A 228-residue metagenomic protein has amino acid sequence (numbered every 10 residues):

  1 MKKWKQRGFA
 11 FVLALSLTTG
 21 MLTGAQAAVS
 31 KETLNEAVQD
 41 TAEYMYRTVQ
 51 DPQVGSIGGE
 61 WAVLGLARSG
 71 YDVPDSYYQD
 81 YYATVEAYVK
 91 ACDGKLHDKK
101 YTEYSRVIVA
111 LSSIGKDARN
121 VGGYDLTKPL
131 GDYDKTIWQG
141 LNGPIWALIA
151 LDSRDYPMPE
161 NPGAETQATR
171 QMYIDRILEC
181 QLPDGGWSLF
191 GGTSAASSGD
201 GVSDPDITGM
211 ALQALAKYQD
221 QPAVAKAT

Functional and structural regions predicted by a protein language model:
M1-F11: Bacterial N-terminal signal peptides that target proteins for export
V12-G20: Bacterial N-terminal signal peptides
T19-T33: Sec-dependent signal peptide cleavage junction
V29-M45: Short N-terminal segments immediately surrounding and downstream of signal-peptide cleavage
E32, T48, E86-D93: Intrinsically disordered, low-complexity N-terminal segments that are enriched in acidic
T48-P74, K95-R119, T136-R170, D175 (+1 more regions): An alpha-helical repeat/solenoid feature that recognizes helix-turn-helix modules
S76-V89, N120-D134, P162-R170: Alpha-helical repeat scaffolds
